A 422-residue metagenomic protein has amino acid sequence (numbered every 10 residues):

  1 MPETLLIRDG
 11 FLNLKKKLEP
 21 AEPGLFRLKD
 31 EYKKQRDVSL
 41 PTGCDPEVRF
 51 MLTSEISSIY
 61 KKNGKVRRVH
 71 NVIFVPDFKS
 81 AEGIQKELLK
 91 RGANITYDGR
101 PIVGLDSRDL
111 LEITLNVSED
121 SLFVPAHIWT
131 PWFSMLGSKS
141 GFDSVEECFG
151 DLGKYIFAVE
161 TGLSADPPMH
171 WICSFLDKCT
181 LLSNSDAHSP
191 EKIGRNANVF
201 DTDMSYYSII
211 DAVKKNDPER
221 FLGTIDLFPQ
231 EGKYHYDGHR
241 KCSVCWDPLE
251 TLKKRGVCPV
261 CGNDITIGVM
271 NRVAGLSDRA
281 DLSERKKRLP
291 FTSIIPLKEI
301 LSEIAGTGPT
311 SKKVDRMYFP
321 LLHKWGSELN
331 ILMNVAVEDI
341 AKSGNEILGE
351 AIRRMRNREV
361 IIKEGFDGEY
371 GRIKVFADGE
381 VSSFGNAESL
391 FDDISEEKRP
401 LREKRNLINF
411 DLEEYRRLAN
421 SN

Functional and structural regions predicted by a protein language model:
P2-K15, S138-D143, F175-L176, N196-F200 (+2 more regions): Short secondary-structure boundary/capping segments
T4-F157, I408-D411: Extended substrate/RNA-proximal surfaces in nucleic-acid metabolism proteins
L6, F11, L25-R27, E31-Y32 (+8 more regions): Extreme N-terminal flexible tails
N63-I73, C173-S174, N196, K215-N216 (+1 more regions): Short, surface-exposed amphipathic charged segments that create phosphate/polyanion-binding patches used for binding
K79, E87-V199, D264, G306 (+2 more regions): Domain-core and long-helix interface of multi-subunit machines
T180-T251, R372, E380: A broadly conserved sequence feature marking short terminus-proximal activation segments in nucleic acid-centric
F221-T292: Cys/His-rich short segments
L301, G306-N422: Low-complexity, acidic/Ser/Thr- and charged residue-rich accessory regions of DNA metabolism proteins
